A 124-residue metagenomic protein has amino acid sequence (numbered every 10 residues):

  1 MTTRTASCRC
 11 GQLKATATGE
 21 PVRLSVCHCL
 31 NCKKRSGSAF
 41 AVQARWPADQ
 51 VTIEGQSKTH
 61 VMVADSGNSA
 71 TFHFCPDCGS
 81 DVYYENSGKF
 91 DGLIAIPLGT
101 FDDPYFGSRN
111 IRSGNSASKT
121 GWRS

Functional and structural regions predicted by a protein language model:
M1-S124: A short Gly-Trp-Pro
